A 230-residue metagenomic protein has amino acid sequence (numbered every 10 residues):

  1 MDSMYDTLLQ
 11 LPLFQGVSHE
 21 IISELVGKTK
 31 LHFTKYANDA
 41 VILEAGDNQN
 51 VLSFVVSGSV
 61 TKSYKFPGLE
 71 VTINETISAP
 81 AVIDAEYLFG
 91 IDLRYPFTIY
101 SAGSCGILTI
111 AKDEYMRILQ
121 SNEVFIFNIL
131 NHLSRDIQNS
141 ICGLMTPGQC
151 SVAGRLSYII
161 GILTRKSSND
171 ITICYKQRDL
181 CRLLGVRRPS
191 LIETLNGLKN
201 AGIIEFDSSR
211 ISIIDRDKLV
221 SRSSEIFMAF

Functional and structural regions predicted by a protein language model:
M1-F33, A37, V82-I83, Y87-G90: Cyclic nucleotide-binding regulatory module and flanking cytosolic helices
K28-T29, D47-Q49: Short, small/polar residue-rich loop motifs at catalytic or cofactor-binding pockets
T29, I73-N131: Cyclic-nucleotide recognition modules
D39, N50-S63, A79-P80: Glycine- and acidic-residue-biased ligand/ion/polar-headgroup-sensing regions
V41-D47: Short phosphate-coordinating micro-motif centered on Lys-Gly-acidic
S63-L69: Cytochrome P450 core scaffold surrounding the K-helix E-X-X-R motif and the conserved "meander" helix-loop region
A102, Q120-R187: Polybasic "coupling" helices that flank or enter modular domains
G161-F230: Phosphate-/nucleic-acid-contacting segments
